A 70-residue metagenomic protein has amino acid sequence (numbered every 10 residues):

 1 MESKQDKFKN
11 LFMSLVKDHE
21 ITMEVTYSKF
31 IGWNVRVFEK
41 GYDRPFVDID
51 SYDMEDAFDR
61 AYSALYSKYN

Functional and structural regions predicted by a protein language model:
M1-T22: Negatively charged, low-complexity tracts enriched in Asp/Glu with abundant Ser/Thr
E20-G32, Y69-N70: Short glycine-rich, low-complexity/disordered patches
Y27-P45: Short aromatic-glycine-(Arg/Gly/Cys) micro-motifs in beta-strand/loop hairpins
K40-D56: A short, exposed loop/beta-hairpin motif centered on an aromatic-Gly-Thr core
Y52-Y69: A short, charged, amphipathic alpha-helix used as a generic interaction element across diverse proteins
